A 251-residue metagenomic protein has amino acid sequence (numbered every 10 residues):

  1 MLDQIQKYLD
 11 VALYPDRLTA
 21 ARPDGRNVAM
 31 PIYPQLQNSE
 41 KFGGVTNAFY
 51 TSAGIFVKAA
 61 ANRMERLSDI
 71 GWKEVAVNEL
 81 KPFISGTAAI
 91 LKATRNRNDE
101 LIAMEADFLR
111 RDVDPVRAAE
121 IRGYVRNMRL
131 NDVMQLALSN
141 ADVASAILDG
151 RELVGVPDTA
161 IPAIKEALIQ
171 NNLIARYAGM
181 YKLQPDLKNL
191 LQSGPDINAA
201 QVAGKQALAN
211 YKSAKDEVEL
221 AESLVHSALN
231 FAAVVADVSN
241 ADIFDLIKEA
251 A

Functional and structural regions predicted by a protein language model:
L2-A60, P185-E222: Polar/charged low-complexity regulatory segments
D3-G44, E74-A175: Long, charge-patterned amphipathic interaction tracts in eukaryotic proteins
S52-A53, V57-E65, A76-T87: Intrinsically disordered, low-complexity linkers and terminal regions that flank or interleave Cys/His-based
I55, R66, A89, A93-N96 (+1 more regions): Intrinsically disordered or highly flexible coil/loop and linker segments, enriched in small and charged/polar residues
A61-I70, G155: Charged, low-complexity interaction regions
P115, A119-A250: A long, low-hydrophobicity, low-complexity, charged/polar interaction segment common in nuclear/chromatin-associated
